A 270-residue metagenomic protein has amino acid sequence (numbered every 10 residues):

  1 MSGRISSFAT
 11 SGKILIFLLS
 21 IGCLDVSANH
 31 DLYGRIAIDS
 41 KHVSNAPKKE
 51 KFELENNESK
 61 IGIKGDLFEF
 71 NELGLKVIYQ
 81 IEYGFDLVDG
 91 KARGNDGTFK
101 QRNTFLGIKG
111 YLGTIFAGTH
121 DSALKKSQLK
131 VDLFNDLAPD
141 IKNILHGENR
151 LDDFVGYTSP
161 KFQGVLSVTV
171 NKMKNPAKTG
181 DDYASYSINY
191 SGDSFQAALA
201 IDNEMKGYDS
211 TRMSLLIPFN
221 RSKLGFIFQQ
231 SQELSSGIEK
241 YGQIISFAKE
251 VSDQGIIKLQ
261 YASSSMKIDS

Functional and structural regions predicted by a protein language model:
M1-D31: Cleavable N-terminal export/targeting peptides
I5-S7, L15, D25, A37 (+5 more regions): Polar low-complexity intrinsically disordered regions enriched in Ser/Thr and small residues
G22, G62, G107-G110, G225 (+2 more regions): Small side chains
N29-K41, E50-N175, G180, N189-D193: Outer membrane beta-barrel
V43-P47, V88-A92, K126-L129, T179-D181 (+3 more regions): Outer-membrane beta-barrel proteins
A184-S270: Detector for outer-membrane/organellar transmembrane beta-barrel domains, recognizing the amphipathic beta-strand
